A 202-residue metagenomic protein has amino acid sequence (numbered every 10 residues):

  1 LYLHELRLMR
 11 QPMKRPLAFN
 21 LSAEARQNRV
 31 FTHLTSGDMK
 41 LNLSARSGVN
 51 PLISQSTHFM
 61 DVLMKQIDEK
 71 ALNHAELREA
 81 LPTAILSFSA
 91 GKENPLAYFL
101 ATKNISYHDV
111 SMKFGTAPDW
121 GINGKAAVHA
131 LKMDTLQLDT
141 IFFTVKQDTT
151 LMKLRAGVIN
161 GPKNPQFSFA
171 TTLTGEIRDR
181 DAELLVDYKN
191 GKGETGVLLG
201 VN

Functional and structural regions predicted by a protein language model:
L1-N202: Interface amphipathic segments
